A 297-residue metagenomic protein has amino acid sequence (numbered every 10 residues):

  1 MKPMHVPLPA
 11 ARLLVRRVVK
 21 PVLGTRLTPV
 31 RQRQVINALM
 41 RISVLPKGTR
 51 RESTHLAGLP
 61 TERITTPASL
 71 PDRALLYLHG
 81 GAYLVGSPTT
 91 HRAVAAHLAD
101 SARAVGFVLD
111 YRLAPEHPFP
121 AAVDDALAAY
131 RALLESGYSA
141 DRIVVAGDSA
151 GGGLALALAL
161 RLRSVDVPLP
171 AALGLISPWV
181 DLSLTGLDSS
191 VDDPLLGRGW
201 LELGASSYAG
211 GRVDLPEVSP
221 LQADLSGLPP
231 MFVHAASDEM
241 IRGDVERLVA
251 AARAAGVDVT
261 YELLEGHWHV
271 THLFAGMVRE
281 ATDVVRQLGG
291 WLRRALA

Functional and structural regions predicted by a protein language model:
M1-P67, L296-A297: A glycine/proline-hinged amphipathic helix-loop "lid/cap" segment that gates access to hydrophobic ligand pockets
L14, V18, V22, A57-A297: Alpha/beta-hydrolase superfamily serine-hydrolase fold, recognizing
